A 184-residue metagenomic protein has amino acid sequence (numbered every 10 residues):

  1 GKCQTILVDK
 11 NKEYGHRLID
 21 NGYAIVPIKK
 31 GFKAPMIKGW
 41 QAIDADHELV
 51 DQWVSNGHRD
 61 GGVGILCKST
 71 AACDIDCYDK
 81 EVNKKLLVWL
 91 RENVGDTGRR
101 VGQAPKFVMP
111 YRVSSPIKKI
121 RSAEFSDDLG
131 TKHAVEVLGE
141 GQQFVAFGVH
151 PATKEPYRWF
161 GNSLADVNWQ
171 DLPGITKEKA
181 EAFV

Functional and structural regions predicted by a protein language model:
G1-V184: Conserved phosphate/metal-binding and DNA-contacting active-site motifs used in DNA phosphodiester-bond processing
